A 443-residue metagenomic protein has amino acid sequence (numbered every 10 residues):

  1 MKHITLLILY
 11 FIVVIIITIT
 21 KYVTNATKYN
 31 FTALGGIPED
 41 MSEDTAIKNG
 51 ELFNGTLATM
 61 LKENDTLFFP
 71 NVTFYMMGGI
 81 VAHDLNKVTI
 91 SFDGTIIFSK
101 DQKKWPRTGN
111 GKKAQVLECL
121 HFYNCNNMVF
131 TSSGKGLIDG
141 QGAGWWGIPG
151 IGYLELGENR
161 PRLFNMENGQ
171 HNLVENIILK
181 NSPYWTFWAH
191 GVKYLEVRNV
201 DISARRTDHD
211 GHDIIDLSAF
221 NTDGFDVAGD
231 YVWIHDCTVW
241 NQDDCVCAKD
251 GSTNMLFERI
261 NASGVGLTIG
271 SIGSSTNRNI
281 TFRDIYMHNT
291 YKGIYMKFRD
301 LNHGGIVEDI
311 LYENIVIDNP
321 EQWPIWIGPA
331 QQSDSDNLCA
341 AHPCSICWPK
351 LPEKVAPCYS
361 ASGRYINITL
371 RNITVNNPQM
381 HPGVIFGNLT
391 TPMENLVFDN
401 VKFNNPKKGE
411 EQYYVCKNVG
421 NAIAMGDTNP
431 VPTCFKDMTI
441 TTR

Functional and structural regions predicted by a protein language model:
H3-T5, I15-R443: Extracellular/periplasmic carbohydrate-active domains that bind, remodel, or depolymerize complex polysaccharides
L7-F11: Sec-dependent N-terminal signal peptides
